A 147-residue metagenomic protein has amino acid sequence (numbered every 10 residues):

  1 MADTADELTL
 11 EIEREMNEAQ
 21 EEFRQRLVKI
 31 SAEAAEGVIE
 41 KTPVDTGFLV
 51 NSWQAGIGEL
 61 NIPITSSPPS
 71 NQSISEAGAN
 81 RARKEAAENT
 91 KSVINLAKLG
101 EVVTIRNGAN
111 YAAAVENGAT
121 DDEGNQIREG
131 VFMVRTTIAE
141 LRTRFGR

Functional and structural regions predicted by a protein language model:
M1-R147: Short, Lys/Arg-rich flexible segments
